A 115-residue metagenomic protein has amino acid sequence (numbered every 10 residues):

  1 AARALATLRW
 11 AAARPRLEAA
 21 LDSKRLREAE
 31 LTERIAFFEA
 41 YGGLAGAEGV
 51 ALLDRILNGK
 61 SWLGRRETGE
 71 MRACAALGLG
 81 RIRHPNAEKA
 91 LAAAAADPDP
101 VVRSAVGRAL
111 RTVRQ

Functional and structural regions predicted by a protein language model:
A1-W10, E30-A47, R65-H84, A93 (+1 more regions): Structural detector for internal amphipathic alpha-helices that build alpha-solenoid repeat scaffolds
W10-K24, G46-W62, H84-A96, Q115: Amphipathic alpha-helical scaffolding segments comprising HEAT/armadillo-like alpha-solenoid repeats
R27: Short, solvent-exposed loop/turn elements at domain surfaces
